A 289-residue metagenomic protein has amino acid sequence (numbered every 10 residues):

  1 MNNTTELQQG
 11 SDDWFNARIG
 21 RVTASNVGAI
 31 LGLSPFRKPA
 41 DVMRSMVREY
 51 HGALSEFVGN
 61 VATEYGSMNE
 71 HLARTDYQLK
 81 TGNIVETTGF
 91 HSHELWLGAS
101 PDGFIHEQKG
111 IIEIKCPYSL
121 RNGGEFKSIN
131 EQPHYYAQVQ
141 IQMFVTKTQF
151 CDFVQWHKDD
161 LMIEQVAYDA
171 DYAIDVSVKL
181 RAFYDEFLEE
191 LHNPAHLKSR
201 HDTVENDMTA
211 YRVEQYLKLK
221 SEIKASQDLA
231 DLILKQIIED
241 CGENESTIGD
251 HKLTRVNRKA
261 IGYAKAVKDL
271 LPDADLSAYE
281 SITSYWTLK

Functional and structural regions predicted by a protein language model:
M1-K289: Accessory terminal regions of nucleic-acid processing enzymes
